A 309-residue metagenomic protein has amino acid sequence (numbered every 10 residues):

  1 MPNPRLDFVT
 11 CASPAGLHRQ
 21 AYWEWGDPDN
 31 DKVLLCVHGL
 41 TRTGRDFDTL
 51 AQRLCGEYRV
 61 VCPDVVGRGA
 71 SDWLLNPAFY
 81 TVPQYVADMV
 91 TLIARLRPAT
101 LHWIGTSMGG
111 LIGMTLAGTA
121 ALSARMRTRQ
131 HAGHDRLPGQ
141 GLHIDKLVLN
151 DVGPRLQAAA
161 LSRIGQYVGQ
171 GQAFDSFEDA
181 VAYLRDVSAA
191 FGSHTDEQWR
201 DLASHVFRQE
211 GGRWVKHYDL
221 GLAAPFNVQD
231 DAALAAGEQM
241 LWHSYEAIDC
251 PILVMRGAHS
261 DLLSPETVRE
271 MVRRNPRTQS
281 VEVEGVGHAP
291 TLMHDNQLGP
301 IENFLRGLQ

Functional and structural regions predicted by a protein language model:
M1-L35, G56-Y58, P98, N296 (+1 more regions): Alpha/beta-hydrolase fold catalytic core
P14-G16, T49, C62-I104, G118-T119 (+2 more regions): Active-site loop/oxyanion-hole signature of alpha/beta-hydrolase fold enzymes
E24-D72: Conserved HGGG/HGGXW glycine-rich cap/lid loop of the alpha/beta-hydrolase fold
G105, G109, G113: Gly/Ala-rich beta-loop-alpha elbow adjacent to hydrolase catalytic centers
D135-D179: Flexible "cap/lid" loop of the alpha/beta hydrolase fold
D175-V228: Conserved alpha/beta-hydrolase catalytic His-Asp/Glu region
E210-R274: Conserved serine/cysteine hydrolase catalytic core
V286-N296: Catalytic histidine-centered segment of alpha/beta-hydrolase-like enzymes
